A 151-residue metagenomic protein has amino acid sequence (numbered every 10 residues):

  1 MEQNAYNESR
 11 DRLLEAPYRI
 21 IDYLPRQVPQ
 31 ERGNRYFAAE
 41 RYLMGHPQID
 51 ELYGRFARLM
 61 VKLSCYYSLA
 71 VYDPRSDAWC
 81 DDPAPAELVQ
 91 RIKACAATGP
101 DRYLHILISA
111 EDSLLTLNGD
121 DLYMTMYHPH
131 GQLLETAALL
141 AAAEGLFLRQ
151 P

Functional and structural regions predicted by a protein language model:
M1-Y123, H128-P151: Structured alpha/beta or helical-core interaction and ligand-binding surfaces enriched in interleaved
